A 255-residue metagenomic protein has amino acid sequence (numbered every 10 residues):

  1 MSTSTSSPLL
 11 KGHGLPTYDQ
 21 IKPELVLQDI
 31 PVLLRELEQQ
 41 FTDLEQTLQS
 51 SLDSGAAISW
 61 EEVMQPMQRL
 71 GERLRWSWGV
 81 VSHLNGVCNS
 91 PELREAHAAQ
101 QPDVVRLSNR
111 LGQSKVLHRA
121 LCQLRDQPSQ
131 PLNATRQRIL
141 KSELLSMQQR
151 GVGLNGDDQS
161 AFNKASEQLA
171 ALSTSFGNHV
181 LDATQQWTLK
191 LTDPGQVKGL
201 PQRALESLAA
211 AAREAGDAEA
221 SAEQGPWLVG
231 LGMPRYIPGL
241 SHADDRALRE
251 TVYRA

Functional and structural regions predicted by a protein language model:
M1-A255: Zn2+-dependent metallopeptidase catalytic domains
